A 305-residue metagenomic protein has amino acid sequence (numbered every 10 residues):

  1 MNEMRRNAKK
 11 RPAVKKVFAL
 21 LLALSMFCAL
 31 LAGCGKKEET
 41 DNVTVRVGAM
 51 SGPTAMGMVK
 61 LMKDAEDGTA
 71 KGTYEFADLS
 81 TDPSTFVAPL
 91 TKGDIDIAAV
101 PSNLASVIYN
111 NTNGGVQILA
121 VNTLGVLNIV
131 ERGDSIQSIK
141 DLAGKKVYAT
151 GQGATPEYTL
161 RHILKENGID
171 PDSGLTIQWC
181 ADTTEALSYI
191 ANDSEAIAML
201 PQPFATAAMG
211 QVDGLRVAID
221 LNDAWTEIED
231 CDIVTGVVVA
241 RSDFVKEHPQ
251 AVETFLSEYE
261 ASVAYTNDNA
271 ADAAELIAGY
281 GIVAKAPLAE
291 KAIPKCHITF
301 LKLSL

Functional and structural regions predicted by a protein language model:
M1-T44: Short, low-complexity disordered leader/linker segments with a strong preference for bacterial N-terminal type II
L20, P89, G144-K145, Y189 (+1 more regions): Generic alpha-helical secondary-structure signal
E39-C180, S194-Q202, V217-D220: Short, glycine-/small- and polar/acidic-enriched structural segments that line small-molecule recognition paths
N42-V45, P53-T54, M209-V212, D272-L305: An extracytoplasmic/periplasmic, membrane-proximal ligand-sensing/linker region
E66-T73, D223-C231, H297-L305: Short, solvent-exposed loop/beta-turn-alpha elements that line the ligand-binding surface or hinge of extracytoplasmic
F76, L90, I190, K285-I293: Mature, folded catalytic cores of secreted/periplasmic enzymes
N103-L104, T112, Q178, T184-I277: Pocket-lining segment of extracytoplasmic ligand-binding domains
